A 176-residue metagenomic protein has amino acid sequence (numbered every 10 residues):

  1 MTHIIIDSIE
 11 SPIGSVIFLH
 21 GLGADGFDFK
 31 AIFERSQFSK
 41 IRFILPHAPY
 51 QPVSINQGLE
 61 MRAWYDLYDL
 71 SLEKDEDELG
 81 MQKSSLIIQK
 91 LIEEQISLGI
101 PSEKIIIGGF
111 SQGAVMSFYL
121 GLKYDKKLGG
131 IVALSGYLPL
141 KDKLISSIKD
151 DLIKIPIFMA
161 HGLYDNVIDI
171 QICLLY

Functional and structural regions predicted by a protein language model:
T2-K104: Serine-hydrolase catalytic machinery in alpha/beta-hydrolase-like enzymes
L19-G21, S135, H161-G162: The conserved beta1-alpha1 loop
F27, N166-I172: Conserved alpha/beta-hydrolase "acid-adjacent" motif
R35-F38, I148-K154: Short, conserved loop/helix-junction motifs that constitute active-site signature segments in enzyme catalytic cores
I96, P101-L152: Primarily recognizes the serine-hydrolase "nucleophile elbow" in alpha/beta-hydrolase and SGNH/GDSL folds
L140, L163-I168: Acidic catalytic loop of the alpha/beta-hydrolase fold
I153, F158-H161, D165: Short beta-strand/loop motif that positions the catalytic acidic residue of the alpha/beta-hydrolase fold
